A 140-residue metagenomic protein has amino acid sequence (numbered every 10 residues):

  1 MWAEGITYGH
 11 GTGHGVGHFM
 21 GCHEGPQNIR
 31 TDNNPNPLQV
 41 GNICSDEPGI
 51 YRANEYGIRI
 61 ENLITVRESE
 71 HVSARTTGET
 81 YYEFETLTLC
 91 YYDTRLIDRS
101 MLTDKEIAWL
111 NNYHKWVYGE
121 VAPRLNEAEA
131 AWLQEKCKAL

Functional and structural regions predicted by a protein language model:
M1-G15, N36: Gly/Pro-rich turn-and-neighbor structural signature
G11, F19-L140: Charged, cofactor-coupling segments
